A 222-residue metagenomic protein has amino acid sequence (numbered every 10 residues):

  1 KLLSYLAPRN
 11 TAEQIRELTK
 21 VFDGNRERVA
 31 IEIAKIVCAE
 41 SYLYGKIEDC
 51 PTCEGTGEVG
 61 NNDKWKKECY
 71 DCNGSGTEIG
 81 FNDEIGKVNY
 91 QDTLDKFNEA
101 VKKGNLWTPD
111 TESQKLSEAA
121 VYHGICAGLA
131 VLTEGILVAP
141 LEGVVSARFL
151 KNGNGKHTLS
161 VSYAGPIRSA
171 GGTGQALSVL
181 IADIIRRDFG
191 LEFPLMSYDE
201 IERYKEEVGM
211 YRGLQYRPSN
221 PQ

Functional and structural regions predicted by a protein language model:
K1-D49, N62, I79-Q222: Extended, Lys/Arg-rich, non-catalytic nucleic-acid recognition/anchoring regions of very large nucleic-acid-interacting
C50-C53, C69: A broadly conserved sequence feature marking short terminus-proximal activation segments in nucleic acid-centric
C53-E58, G74-T77: Periodic glycine anchor positions in long extracellular repeat architectures
W65-G76: Cysteine-rich micro-motifs
